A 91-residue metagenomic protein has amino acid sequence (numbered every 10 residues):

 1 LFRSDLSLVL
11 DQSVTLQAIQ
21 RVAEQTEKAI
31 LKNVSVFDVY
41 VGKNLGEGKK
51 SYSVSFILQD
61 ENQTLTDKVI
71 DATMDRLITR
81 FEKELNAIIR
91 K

Functional and structural regions predicted by a protein language model:
F2-K91: A carboxyl-terminal module marker
